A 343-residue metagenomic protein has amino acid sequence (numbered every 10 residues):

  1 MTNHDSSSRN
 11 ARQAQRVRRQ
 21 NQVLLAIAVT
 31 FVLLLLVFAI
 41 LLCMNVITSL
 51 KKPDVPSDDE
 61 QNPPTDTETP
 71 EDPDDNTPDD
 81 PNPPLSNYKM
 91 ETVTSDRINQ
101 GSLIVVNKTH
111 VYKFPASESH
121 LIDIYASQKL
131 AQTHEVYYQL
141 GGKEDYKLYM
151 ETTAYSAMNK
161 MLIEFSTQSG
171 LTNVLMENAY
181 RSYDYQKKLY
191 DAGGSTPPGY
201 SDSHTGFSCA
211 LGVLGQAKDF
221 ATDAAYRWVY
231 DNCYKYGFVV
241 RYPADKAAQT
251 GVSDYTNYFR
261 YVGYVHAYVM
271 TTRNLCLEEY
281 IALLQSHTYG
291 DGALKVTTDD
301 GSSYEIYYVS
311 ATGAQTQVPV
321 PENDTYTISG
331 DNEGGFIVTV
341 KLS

Functional and structural regions predicted by a protein language model:
T2-A179, Y183-S343: Extracytoplasmic cell-surface/polysaccharide-interacting catalytic and binding patches
